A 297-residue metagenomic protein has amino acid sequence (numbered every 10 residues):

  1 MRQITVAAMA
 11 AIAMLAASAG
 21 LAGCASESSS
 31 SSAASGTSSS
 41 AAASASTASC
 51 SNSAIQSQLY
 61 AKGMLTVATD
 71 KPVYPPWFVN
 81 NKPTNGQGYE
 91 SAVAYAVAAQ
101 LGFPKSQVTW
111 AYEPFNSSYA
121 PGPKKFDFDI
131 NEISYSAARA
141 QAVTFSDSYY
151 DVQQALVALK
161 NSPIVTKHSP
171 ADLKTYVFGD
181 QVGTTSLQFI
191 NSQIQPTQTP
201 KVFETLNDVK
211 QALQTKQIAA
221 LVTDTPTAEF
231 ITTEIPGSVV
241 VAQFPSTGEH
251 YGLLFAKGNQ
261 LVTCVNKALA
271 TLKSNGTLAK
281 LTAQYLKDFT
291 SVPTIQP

Functional and structural regions predicted by a protein language model:
G20-A34: Bacterial lipoprotein signal-peptidase II cleavage site
A45-S57, T185-K201, V240-V241, A270-P297: Ligand-binding clefts/hinges and TM-proximal coupling segments of bilobed small-molecule sensing domains
T47-D129: Extracytoplasmic small-molecule ligand-binding "clamshell" domains of the periplasmic binding protein/Venus flytrap
K71, D151-A158, T225-A270, D288-P297: Periplasmic-binding protein-like
S91, Q100, S162, T184 (+1 more regions): Extended ligand-binding regions for polar small-molecule ligands
S106-P170: Acidic, polar ligand-binding/catalytic clefts
V108-A120, I164-V165, K201-T215, T247-E249: Short helix-initiation/N-cap motifs at beta->coil->alpha
S117, I133-A142, N191, Q214-T215 (+1 more regions): A ligand-binding cleft/hinge motif common to bilobed small-molecule-binding domains
